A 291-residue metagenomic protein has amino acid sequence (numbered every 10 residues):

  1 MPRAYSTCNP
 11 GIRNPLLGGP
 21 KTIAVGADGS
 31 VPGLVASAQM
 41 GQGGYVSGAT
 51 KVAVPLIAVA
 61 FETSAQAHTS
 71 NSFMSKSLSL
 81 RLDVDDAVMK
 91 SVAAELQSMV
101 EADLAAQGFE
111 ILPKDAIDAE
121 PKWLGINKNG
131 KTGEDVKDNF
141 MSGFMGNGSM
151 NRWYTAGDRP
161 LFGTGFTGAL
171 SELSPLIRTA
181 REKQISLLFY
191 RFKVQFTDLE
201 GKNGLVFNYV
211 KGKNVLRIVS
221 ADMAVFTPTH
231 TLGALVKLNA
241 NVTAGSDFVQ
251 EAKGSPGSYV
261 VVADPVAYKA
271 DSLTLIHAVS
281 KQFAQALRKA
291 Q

Functional and structural regions predicted by a protein language model:
M1-V52, T167-Q291: C-terminal/domain-edge helix-coil "capping" segments
S30-L80: Compositionally biased P/S/T/G-rich terminal and signal peptide-adjacent segments that lie outside catalytic cores
H68-R191, D198, S220-K237: N-terminal segment of the mature soluble domain
